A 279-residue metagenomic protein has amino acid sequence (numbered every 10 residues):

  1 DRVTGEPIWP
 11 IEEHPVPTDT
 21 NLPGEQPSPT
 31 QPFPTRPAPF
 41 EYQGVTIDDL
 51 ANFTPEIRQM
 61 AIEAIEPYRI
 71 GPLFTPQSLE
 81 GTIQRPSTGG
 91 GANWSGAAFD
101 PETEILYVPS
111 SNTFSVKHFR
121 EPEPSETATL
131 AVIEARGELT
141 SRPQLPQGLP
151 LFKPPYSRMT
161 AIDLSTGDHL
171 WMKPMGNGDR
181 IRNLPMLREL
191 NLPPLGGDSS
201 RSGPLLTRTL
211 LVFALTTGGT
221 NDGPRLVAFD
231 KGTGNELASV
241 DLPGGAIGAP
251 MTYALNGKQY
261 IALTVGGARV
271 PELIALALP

Functional and structural regions predicted by a protein language model:
D1-P279: Beta-sheet-rich non-transmembrane sensory/scaffold domains
